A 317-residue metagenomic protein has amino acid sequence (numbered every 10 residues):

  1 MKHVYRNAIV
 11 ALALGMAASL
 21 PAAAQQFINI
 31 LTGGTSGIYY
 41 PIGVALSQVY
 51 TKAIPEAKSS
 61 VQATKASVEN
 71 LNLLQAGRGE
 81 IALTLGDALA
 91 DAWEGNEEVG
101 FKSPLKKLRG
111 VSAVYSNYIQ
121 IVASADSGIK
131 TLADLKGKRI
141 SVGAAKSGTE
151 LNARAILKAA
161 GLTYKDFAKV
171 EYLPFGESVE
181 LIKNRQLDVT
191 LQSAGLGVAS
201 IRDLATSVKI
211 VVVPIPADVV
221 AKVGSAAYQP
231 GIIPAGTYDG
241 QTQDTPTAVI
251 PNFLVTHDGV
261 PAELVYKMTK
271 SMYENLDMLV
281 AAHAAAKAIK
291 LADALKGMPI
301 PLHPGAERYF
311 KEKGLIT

Functional and structural regions predicted by a protein language model:
M1-I9, L20: Bacterial N-terminal signal peptides that target proteins for export
A18-A24: Sec/Tat signal peptide C-region and signal peptidase I cleavage site
I28-A53, A57-K58, N117-N184, D277 (+3 more regions): Bilobed "Venus flytrap"/periplasmic-binding protein-like clamshell domains and structurally analogous long
V44-Q48, S60-K102, I121, I129 (+4 more regions): Pocket-flanking alpha-helical
G86, E97, S127, T163-V260: Pocket-lining segment of extracytoplasmic ligand-binding domains
G100-V114, T237-P246: A structural signal for short loop-to-beta-strand junctions that line the ligand-binding cleft of periplasmic/secreted
K138-A155, A227-M298: Ligand-binding clefts/hinges and TM-proximal coupling segments of bilobed small-molecule sensing domains
V170, E177, K183-N184, A194-V212 (+3 more regions): An extracytoplasmic/periplasmic, membrane-proximal ligand-sensing/linker region
